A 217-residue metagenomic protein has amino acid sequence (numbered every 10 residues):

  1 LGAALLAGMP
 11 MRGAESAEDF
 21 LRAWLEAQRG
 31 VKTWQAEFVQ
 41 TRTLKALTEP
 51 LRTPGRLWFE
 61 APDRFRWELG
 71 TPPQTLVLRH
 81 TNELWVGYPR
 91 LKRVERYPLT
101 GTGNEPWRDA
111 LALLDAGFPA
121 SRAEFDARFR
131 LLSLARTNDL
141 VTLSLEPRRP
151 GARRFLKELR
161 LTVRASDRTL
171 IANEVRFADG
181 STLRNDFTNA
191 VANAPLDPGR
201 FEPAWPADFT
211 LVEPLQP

Functional and structural regions predicted by a protein language model:
L1-G8: Bacterial N-terminal signal peptides
M9-P50, W205-P217: N-terminal leader/targeting segments and the immediate start of mature chains
A14-E15, E95, L113, R122-L215: Gly/Pro-enriched, hydrophobic low-complexity segments that function as extracytoplasmic propeptides/linkers
Q28, P106-E124: Short, solvent-exposed helix-to-loop capping segments enriched in aromatics
V31-T33, R52-P54, E60-P62, P72 (+6 more regions): Extracytoplasmic
V39-T43, E68-G70, G87-P89, E146-R148 (+1 more regions): A generic structural motif
K45-A46, R66, P73-L76, V86 (+4 more regions): Short beta-strands and strand-coil junctions in structured, solvent-facing domains, enriched
R56-A110, T182-R184: An acidic-aromatic
